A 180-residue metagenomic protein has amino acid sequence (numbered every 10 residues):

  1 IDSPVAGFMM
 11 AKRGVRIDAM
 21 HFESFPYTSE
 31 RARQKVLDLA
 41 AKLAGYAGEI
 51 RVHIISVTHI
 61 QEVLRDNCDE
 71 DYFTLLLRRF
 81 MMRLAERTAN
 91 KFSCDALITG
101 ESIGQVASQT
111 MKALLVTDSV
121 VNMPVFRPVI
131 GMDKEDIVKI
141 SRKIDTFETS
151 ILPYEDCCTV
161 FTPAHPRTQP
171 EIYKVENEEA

Functional and structural regions predicted by a protein language model:
I1-K143: ATP-dependent adenylation/nucleotidyltransferase module used to activate substrates
I50, C94, T110, V116-M123 (+1 more regions): Peripheral terminal appendages
